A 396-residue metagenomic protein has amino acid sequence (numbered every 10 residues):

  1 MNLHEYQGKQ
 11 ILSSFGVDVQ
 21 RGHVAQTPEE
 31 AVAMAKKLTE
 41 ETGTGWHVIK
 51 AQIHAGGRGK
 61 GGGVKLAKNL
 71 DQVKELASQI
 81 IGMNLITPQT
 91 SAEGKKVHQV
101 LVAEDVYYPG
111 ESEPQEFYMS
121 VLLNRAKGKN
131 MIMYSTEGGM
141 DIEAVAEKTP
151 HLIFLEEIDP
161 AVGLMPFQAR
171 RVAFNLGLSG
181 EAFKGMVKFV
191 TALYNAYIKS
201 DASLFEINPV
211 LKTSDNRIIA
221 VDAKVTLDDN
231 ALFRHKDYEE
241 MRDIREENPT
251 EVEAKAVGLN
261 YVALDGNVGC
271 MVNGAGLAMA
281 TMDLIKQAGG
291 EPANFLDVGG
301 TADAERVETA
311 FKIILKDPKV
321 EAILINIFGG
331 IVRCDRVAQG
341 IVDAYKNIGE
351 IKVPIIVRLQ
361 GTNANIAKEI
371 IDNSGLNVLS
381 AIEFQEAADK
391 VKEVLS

Functional and structural regions predicted by a protein language model:
M1-L101, D105-I207, L211-I325, D335-Q339 (+3 more regions): ATP-dependent carboxylate/acyl-activation modules
F328-V332: Glycine-rich, proline-tolerant flexible connector loops at the mouths of alpha/beta enzymes
I351, G375-L376: A short helix-to-beta-strand connector/capping loop
K352-Q360: Short internal beta-strands
